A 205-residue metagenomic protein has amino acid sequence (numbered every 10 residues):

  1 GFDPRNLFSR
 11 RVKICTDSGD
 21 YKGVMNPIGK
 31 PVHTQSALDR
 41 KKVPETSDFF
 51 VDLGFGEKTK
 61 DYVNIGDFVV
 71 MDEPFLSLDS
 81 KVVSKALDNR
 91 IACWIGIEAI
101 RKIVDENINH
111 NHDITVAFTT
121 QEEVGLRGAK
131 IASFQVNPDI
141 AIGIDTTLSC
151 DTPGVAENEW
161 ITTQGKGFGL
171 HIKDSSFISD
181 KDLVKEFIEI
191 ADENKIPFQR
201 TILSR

Functional and structural regions predicted by a protein language model:
G1-R205: N-terminal hydrophobic/helix-forming segments and targeting peptides
